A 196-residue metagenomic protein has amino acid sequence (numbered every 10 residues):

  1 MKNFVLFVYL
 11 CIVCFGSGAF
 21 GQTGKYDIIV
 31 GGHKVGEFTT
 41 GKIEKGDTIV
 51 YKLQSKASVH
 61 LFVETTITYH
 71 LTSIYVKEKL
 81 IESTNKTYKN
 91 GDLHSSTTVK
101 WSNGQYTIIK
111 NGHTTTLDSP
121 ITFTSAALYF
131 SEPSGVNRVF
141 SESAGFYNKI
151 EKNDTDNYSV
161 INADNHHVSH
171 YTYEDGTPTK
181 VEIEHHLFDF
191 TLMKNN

Functional and structural regions predicted by a protein language model:
M1-V5: Positively charged n-region of N-terminal signal peptides that target proteins for export
F7, G24, I49, I67 (+3 more regions): Intrinsically disordered, low-complexity segments enriched in small/polar residues
F7-G16: Bacterial N-terminal signal peptides
A19-G21: N-terminal helix-cap/turn-to-beta initiation motif at the start of protein domains
T23-K100: N-terminal mature ectodomain segment of secretory-pathway/periplasmic proteins
G31, I81-N195: Solvent-exposed helix/loop surface patches that form functional interfaces
